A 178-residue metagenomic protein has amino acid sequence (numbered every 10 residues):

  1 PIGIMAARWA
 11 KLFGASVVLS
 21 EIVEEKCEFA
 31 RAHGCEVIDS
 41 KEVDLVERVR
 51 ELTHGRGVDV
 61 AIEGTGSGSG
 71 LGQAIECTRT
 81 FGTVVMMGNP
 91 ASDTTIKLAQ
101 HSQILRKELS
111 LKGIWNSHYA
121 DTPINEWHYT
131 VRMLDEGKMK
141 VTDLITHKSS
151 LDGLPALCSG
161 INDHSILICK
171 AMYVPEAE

Functional and structural regions predicted by a protein language model:
P1-V43, E47: Mid-domain Rossmann-like dinucleotide-binding core that forms the NAD(H)/NADP(H) cofactor-binding site
V43, G72-E76, N125-E178: C-terminal hydrophobic helical "lid"/dimerization subdomain of Rossmann-like NAD(P)H-dependent oxidoreductases
L45-G55: Conserved amphipathic alpha-helix within the SDR
R50, T94-I145, P155-A156: C-terminal substrate-binding/catalytic core of Rossmann-like NAD(P)-dependent dehydrogenases/reductases
D59-I62: N-terminal Rossmann-like NAD(P) cofactor-binding module of classical short-chain dehydrogenase/reductase
T78-T80: Helix-to-beta-strand junctions that scaffold the AdoMet/dcAdoMet cofactor pocket in Class I SAM-dependent enzymes
G82-T83, L109: Glycine-centered, small-residue-biased loops immediately flanking beta-strands in adenine/cofactor-binding cores
M87-G88: Acidic carboxylate diad motif detector
